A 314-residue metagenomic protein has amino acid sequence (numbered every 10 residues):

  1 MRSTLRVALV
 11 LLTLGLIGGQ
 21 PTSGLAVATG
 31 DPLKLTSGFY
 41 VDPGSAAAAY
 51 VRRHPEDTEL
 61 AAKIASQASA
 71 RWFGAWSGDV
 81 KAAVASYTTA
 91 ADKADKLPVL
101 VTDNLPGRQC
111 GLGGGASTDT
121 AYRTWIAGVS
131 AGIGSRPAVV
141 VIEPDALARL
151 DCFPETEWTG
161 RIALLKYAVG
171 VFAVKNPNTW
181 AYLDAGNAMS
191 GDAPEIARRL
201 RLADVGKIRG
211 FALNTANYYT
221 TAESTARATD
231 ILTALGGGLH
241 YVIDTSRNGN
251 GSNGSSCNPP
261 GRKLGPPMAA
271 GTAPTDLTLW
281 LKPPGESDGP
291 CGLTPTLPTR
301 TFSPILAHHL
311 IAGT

Functional and structural regions predicted by a protein language model:
M1-A28: Secretory targeting and sorting signals
V10-Q20, E143, K282-P284, I305: Hydrophobic alpha-helical membrane segments, chiefly transmembrane helices and signal peptide h-regions, characterized
P32-G132, P283, S287, G292-L306 (+1 more regions): N-terminal carbohydrate-binding/catalytic regions of secreted carbohydrate-active enzymes
T36, V41-A65, K175, G186-I305: Surface-exposed substrate-engagement region within the catalytic domains of secreted or surface-exposed extracellular
G38-V41, R71-G74, L97-T102, P137-E143 (+5 more regions): Structural recognition of the beta-strand scaffold that forms the well-ordered cores of secreted hydrolase catalytic
W76-K81, S86-A181, E195-R199, K207: Substrate-binding cleft of extracellular glycoside hydrolase catalytic domains
G313-T314: Short, solvent-exposed mixed-charge patches
